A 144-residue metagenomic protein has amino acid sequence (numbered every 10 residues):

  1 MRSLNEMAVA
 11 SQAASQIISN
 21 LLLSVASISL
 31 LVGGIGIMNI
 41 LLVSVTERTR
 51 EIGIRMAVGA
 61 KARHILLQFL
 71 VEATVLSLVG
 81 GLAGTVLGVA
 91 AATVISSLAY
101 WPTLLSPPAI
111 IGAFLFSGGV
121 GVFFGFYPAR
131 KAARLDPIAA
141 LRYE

Functional and structural regions predicted by a protein language model:
M1-A26: Peri-transmembrane interface segments
R2, S96-Y100, D136: Residue-level signal for pocket-adjacent positions within structured domains
Q12, R50, R142: A short local structural element in Rossmann-fold oxidoreductases
N20-M38, L42-S96, Y100, L104 (+2 more regions): Transmembrane alpha-helical interface segments in multi-pass membrane proteins
A129-E144: Short cytosolic juxtamembrane segments of multi-pass membrane proteins
